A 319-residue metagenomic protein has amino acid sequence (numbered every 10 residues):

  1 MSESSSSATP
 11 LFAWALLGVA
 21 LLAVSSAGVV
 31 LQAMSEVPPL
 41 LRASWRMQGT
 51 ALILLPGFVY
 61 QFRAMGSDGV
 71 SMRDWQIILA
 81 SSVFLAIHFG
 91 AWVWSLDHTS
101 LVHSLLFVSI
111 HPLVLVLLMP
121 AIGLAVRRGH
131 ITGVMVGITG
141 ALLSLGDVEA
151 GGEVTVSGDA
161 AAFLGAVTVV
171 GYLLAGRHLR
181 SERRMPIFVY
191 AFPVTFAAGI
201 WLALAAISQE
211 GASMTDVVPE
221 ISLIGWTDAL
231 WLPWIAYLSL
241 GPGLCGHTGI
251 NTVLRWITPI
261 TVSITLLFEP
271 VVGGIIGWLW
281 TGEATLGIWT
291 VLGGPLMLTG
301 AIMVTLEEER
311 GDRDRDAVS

Functional and structural regions predicted by a protein language model:
M1-S44, G57, S82-V83, I87 (+4 more regions): Glycine-/small-residue-enriched transmembrane alpha-helix faces in small-molecule transporters and effluxers
S2-E3, M47, W231, S263 (+1 more regions): C-terminal-most transmembrane helix of multi-pass membrane proteins
L21-L52, S100-H103, G171-A198, V217-V218 (+2 more regions): Juxtamembrane helix-loop-helix junctions in multi-pass membrane proteins
A23, V59-V102, V108, L143 (+1 more regions): Specific transmembrane alpha-helical segments of multi-pass solute transporters/efflux pumps, especially DMT/EamA
E36-I87, P112-L118, V167-A175, A191-A212 (+1 more regions): Transmembrane alpha-helices of multi-pass small-molecule transport proteins
W45, S104-I110, A175-G199, S239-L279: Helix-helix packing/entry segments at the starts of transmembrane helices
L54, F58, V126-V148, A166-V169 (+1 more regions): Hydrophobic transmembrane alpha-helices of multi-pass small-molecule transport proteins
G57-F58, H111-M135, V271-V291: C-terminal transmembrane-helix exit sites in multi-pass transporters
